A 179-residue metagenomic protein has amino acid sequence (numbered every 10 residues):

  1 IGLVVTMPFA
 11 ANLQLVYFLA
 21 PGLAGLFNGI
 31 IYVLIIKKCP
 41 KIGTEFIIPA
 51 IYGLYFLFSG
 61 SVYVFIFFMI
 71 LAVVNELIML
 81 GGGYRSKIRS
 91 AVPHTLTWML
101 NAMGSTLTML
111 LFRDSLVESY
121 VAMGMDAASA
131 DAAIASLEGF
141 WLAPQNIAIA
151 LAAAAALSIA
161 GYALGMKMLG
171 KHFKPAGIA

Functional and structural regions predicted by a protein language model:
I1, F68-T106, Y162: Short helix-perturbing small/polar motifs within transmembrane alpha-helices
I1-I47: Hydrophobic transmembrane alpha-helices
Y17, P21, S61-M69: Short, aromatic-rich membrane-interface segments at the entry and exit of alpha-helical transmembrane domains
G22-L23, E45-A50, F65-I66, A91-V92 (+2 more regions): Hydrophobic alpha-helical transmembrane segments
F27-Y32, E45-F56, I70-E76: Hydrophobic, membrane-inserted alpha-helices
C39, L57-S59: Transmembrane helix irregularities
H94-G170: Membrane-embedded alpha-helical hairpins and interfacial helices in multi-pass inner-membrane proteins
L169-A179: Short, charged juxtamembrane terminal tails flanking transmembrane helices
